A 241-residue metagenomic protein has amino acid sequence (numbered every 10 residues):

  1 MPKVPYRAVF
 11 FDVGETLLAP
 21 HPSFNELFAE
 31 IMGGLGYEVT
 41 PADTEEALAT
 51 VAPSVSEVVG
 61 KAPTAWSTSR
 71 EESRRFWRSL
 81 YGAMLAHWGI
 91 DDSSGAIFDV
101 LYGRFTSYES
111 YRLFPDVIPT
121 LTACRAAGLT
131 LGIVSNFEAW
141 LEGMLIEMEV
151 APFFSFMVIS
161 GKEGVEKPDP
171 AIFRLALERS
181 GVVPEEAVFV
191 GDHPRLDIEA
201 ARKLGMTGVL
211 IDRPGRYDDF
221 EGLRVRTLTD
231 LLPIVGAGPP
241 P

Functional and structural regions predicted by a protein language model:
M1-V9, A19-H21, G33, E38 (+6 more regions): Asp-based, Mg2+/Mn2+-dependent phosphohydrolase catalytic module
P2-P115, A127: N-terminal helical cap/lid subdomain that shapes the substrate entry/recognition surface in HAD-like hydrolases
